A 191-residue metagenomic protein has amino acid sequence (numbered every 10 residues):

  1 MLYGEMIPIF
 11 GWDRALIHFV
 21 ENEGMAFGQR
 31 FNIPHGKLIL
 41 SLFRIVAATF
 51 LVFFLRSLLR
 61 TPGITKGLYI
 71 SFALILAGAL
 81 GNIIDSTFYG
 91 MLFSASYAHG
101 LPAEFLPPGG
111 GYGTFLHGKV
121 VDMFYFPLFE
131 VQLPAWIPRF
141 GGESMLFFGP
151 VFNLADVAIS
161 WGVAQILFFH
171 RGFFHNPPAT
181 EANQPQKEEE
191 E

Functional and structural regions predicted by a protein language model:
M1-E191: Alpha-helical transmembrane bundles and membrane-interface segments of multipass inner-membrane proteins
